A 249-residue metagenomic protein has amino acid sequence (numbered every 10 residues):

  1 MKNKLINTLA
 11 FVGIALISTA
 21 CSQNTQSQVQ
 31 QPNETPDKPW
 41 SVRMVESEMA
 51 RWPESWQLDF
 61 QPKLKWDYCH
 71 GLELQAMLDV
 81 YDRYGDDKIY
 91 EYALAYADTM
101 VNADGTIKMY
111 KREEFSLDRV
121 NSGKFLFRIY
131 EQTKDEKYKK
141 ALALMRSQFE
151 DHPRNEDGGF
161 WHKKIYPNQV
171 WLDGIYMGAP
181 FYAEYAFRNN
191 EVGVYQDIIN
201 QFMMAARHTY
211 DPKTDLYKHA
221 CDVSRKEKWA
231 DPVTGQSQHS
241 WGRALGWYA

Functional and structural regions predicted by a protein language model:
M1-A10: Bacterial N-terminal signal peptides that target proteins for export
T19-A20: C-terminal motif of bacterial Sec signal peptides marking the signal peptidase cleavage site
Q26-V101, E136-L144, Q148, H152 (+1 more regions): Low-complexity, Ser/Thr/Pro/Gly-enriched N-terminal "stalk/linker" regions
S47, A76-D79, T99, R128 (+5 more regions): Alpha-helical scaffold segments in carbohydrate-active enzymes
P53-S55, V101-K108, E156-K164, R225-H239: Acidic/His metal-coordination segments adjacent to aromatic residues that form catalytic metal sites in metalloenzymes
W66-D82, E114-E131, W171-F187, W241-A249: Well-ordered alpha-helical segments within folded domains of soluble proteins
G105, R112, S116-A179: Extracytoplasmic mature domains of secreted/periplasmic and thylakoid-lumen proteins
L172-A249: Extended ligand-binding clefts on enzyme/binding-domain cores
